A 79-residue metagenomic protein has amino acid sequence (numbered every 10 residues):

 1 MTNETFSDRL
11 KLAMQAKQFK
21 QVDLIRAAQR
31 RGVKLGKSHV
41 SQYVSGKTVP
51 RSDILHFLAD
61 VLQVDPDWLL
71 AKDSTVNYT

Functional and structural regions predicted by a protein language model:
M1-R26: A short, Lys/Arg-rich alpha-helix, primarily the initiator
L10, L24-I25, V40-Y43, L69: Conserved hydrophobic/aromatic packing and binding residues within compact polymer-binding modules
Q15, R26, R30, Q42 (+1 more regions): Alpha-helical residues within the helix-turn-helix
Q18, L70-T79: Short, charged recognition helix plus adjacent turn of helix-turn-helix-like nucleic-acid-binding domains
Q21, K37, S52-L55: Helix-turn-helix DNA-binding elements, focusing on the entry/boundary residues of the two helices that contact DNA
L24, I54-L62, L69-L70: Hydrophobic micro-packing sites on short alpha-helices
R30-P50: Recognition helix of helix-turn-helix/homeodomain-like DNA-binding domains that insert into the DNA major groove
S45-D60, V76-N77: Short, basic-rich loop-to-helix N-cap that marks the start of a DNA-contacting helix
